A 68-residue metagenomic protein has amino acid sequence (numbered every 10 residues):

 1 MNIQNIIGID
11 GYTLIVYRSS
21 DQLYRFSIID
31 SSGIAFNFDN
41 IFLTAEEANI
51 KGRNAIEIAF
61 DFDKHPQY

Functional and structural regions predicted by a protein language model:
M1-Y24: Short N-terminal "domain-start" leader segments that mark the transition from disordered tails or signal peptides into
D30: Short, acidic, Ser/Thr-enriched surface-loop or helix-capping motifs
G33-E47: A short, exposed loop/beta-hairpin motif centered on an aromatic-Gly-Thr core
L43-D61: A short, charged, amphipathic alpha-helix used as a generic interaction element across diverse proteins
K64-Y68: Short acidic DE-rich linear segments
